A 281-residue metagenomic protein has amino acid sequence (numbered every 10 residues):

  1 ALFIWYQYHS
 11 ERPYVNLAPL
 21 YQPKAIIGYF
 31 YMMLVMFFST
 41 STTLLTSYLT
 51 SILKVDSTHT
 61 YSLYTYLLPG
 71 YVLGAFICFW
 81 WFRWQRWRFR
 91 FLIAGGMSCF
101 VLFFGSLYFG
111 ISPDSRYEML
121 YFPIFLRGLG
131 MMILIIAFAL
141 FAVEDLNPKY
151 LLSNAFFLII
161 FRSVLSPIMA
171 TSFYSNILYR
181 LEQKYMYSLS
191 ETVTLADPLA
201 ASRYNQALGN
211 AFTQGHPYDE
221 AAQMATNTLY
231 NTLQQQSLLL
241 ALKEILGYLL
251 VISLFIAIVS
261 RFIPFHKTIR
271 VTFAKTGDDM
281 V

Functional and structural regions predicted by a protein language model:
A1-S10, A257-P264: C-terminal membrane-cytosol helix-exit motif in multi-pass small-molecule transporters
Q7, L129, F141, A225 (+1 more regions): A general structural-boundary detector
Q7-V15, F273-K275: Flexible cytoplasmic inter-helical loops of multi-pass small-molecule transporters
S10-P13, G105, G209: Short acidic/polar alpha-helix capping motifs at helix-coil junctions
V15-Q183: 12-transmembrane solute porter fold
S166-F265, V271-V281: Hydrophobic transmembrane architecture of multi-pass small-molecule transporters
